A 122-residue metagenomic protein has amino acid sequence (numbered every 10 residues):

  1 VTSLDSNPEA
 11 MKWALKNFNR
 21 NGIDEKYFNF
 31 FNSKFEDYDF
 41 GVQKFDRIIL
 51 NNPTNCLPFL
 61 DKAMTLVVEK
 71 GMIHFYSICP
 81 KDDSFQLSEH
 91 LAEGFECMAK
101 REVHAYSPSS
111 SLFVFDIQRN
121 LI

Functional and structural regions predicted by a protein language model:
V1-I122: Rossmann-like S-adenosyl-L-methionine
